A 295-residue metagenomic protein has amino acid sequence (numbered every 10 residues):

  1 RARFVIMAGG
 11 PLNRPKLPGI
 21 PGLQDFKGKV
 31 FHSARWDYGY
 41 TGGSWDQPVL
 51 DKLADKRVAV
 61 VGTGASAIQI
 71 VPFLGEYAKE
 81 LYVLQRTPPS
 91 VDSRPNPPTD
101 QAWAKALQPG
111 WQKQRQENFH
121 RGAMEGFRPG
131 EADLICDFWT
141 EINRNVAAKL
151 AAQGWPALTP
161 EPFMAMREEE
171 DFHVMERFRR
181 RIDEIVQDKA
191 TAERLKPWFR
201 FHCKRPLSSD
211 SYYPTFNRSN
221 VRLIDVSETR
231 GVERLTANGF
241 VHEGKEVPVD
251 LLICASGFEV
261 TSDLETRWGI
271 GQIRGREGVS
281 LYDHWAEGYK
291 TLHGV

Functional and structural regions predicted by a protein language model:
R1-Q24, G28, A34-R35, G39 (+3 more regions): N-terminal FAD-binding dinucleotide-binding subdomain shared by FAD-dependent oxidases/monooxygenases
K16, Q69-I70: Hydrolases whose catalytic domains are alpha/beta-hydrolase-1, hotdog thioesterase, or metallo-beta-lactamase-like
S66: Hydrophobic/small residue at the entry helix of a nucleotide-binding pocket
F73-L74: Aromatic pocket-lining residues of Rossmann-like dinucleotide-binding sites
